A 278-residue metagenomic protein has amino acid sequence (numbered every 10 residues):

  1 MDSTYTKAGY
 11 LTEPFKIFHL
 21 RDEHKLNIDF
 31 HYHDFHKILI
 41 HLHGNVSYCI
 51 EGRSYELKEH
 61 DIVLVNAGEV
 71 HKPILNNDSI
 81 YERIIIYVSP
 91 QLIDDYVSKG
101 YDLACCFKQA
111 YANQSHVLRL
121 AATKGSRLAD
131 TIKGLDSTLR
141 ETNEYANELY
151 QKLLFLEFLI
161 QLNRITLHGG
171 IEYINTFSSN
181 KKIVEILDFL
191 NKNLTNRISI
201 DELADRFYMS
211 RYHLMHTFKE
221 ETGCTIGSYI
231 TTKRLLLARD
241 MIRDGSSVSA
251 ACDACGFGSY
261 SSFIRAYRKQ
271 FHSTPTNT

Functional and structural regions predicted by a protein language model:
M1-R21, V70-E141, R164-G169: A hydrophobic/aromatic-rich effector-binding and dimerization subdomain of bacterial HTH-type transcriptional regulators
H31-Y48, L64: Short, conserved beta-strand element in jelly-roll/cupin
G52-N66: Short acidic-glycine-tyrosine-enriched beta hairpin
T123, R140-L156, F177: All-alpha amphipathic helical-bundle segments outside canonical DNA-binding/catalytic cores that form hydrophobic
S126-A129, K152-F155, I171-I198, A204-F207 (+1 more regions): A short, Lys/Arg-enriched amphipathic alpha-helix from helix-turn-helix/homeodomain DNA-binding modules
L156-E172: Linker/hinge segments immediately adjacent to helix-turn-helix/homeobox DNA-binding domains
Q161-T166, F189-K233, S246, C252-T278: Basic/polar phosphate-binding segments, predominantly the helix-turn-helix DNA-binding elements of transcriptional
